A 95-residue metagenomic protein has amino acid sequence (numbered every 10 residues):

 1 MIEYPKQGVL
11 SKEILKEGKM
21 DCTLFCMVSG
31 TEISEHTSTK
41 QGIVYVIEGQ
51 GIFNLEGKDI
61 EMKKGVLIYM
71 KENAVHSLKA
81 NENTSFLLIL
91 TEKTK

Functional and structural regions predicted by a protein language model:
M1-K19: A short, N-terminal "cap"/entry segment at the start of jelly-roll beta-barrel domains of the cupin/DSBH fold
G8, T23-S38: Conserved short histidine dyad/triad with adjacent acidic residue
C26-V28, T39-F53, I89: Short, conserved beta-strand element in jelly-roll/cupin
I47-E48, K63-K64, E82: A cytosolic small-molecule/anion-sensing beta-strand core signal
G57-E72: Short acidic-glycine-tyrosine-enriched beta hairpin
E72-K95: Ligand-binding loop in jelly-roll beta-barrel domains
